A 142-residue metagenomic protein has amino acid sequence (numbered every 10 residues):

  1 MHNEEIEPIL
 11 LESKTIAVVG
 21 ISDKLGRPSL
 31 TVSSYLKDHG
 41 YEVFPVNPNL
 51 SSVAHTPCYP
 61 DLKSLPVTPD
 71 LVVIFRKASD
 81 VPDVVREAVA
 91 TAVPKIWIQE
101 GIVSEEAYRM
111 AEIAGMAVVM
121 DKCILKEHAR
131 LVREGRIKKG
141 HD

Functional and structural regions predicted by a protein language model:
M1-E12: Short N-terminal or domain-adjacent regulatory/targeting segments
A17-V19: Conserved beta-strand elements of the Class I
S22-R27, S34-A54: NAD(P)-binding Rossmann-fold cofactor-contacting core
H39-Y41, T91-I96, A114-M116: A short helix->loop->beta-strand "cap" motif at the edges of active sites that frequently abuts
L62, P66-I102: Mid-chain, well-packed structural core segment of small domains
E100-K126: Rossmann-fold NAD(P)-binding glycine/threonine-rich loop
E127-D142: A charged, well-structured terminal subsegment
